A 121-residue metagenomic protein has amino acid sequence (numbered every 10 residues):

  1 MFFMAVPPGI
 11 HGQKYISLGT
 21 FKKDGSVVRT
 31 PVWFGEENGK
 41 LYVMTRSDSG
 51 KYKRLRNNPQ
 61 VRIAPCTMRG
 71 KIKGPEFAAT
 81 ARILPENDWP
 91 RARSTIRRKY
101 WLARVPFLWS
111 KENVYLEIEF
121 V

Functional and structural regions predicted by a protein language model:
M1-S17: Extreme N-terminal tail/first-helix region
F2-A5, V28-T30, D48-G50, R104: A generic local structural motif
F3, G35, T80-L84: A short, sequence-level motif marking secondary-structure junctions
A5, T20-D24, L102-L108: Short helix-to-loop capping/linker segments positioned immediately adjacent to catalytic or ligand/cofactor-binding
P7, L41-T45, S49-R54: Covalent nucleotidyltransferase core used to form phosphodiester bonds in nucleic acids
Q13-R46, I63-P65, P75-F77: Short beta-strand segments
D48-Y115, E119-V121: Short, structured beta-strand-loop surface elements
